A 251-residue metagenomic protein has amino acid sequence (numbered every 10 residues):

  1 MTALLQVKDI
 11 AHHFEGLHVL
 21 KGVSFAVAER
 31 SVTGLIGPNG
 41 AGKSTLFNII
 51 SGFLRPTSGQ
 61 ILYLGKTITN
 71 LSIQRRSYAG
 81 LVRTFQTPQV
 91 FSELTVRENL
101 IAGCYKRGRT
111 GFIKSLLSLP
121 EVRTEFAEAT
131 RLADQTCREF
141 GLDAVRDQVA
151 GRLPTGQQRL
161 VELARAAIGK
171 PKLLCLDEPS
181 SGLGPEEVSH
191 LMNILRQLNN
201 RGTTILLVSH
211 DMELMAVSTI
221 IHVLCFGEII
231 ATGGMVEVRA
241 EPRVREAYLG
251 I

Functional and structural regions predicted by a protein language model:
I36-P38: The feature captures the beta-strand-to-loop junction immediately N-terminal to the Walker
S51: Helix-to-loop junction immediately C-terminal to a conserved catalytic motif
T69-N70, T130, T136-P154: Conserved ABC nucleotide-binding domain
K170: Conserved catalytic motifs of ABC-family nucleotide-binding domains
L174-E178: Catalytic Walker B motif of ABC-type/P-loop ATPase nucleotide-binding domains
